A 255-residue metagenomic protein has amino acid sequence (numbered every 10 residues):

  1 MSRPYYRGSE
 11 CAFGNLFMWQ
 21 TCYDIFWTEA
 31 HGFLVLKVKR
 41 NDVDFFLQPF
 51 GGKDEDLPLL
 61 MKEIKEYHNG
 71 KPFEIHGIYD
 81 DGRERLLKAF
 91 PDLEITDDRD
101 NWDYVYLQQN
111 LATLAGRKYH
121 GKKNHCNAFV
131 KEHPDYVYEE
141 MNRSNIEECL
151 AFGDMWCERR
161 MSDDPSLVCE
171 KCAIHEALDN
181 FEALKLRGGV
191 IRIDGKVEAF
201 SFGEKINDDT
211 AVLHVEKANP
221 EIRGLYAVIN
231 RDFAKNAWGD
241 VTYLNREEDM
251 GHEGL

Functional and structural regions predicted by a protein language model:
S2-Y5, E10: Short Lys/Arg-enriched alpha/beta "domain-start" segment
E10-G82, R192-E221: Conserved donor-binding loop and adjoining core beta-sheet/short helix segment in diverse acyl/aminoacyl transferases
E66-G70, P134, N236-Y243: Short, surface-exposed connector motifs at secondary-structure boundaries
E74-I75, E139, T242-E247: Short catalytic-loop micro-motif centered on adjacent basic/acidic residues
G82-T96, N124, M250-L255: Conserved active-site alpha-helix within GNAT-family acetyltransferase domains
P91-P165: Acyltransferase donor/substrate-recognition loop-hinge adjacent to the catalytic core
S144-K196: Short, conserved active-site entrance elements at the starts or edges of catalytic domains
L186-L255: Aromatic (often tryptophan-rich) hydrophobic motifs at membrane interfaces
